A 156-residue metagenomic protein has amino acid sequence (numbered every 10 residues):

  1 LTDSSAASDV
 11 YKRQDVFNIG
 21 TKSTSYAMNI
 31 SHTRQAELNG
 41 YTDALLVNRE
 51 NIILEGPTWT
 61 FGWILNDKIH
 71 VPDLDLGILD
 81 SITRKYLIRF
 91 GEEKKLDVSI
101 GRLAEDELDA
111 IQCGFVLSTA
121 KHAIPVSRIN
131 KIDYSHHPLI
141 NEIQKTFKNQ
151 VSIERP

Functional and structural regions predicted by a protein language model:
L1-Y11: Single conserved hydrophobic/aromatic residue that forms the stacking wall/gate of nucleotide- or nucleobase-binding
D3, M28-N29, L79-T83: Hydrophobic (often cysteine-bearing) scaffold residues that line and stabilize catalytic clefts of nucleotide/cofactor
A7, Y41, I111-Q112: Short, well-ordered alpha-helix to beta-strand connector turns
K12-L54, I88-D97: Short, conserved active-site entrance elements at the starts or edges of catalytic domains
I53, T58-P156: Conserved catalytic-core subdomain
